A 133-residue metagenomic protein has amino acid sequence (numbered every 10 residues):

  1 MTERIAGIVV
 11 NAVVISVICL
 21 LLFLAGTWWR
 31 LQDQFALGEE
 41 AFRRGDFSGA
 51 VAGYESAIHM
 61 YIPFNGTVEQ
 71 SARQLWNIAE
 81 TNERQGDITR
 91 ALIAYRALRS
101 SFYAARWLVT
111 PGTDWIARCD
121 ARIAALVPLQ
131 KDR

Functional and structural regions predicted by a protein language model:
M1-A6: Cytosolic-side transmembrane helix boundary signature
I8-T27: Hydrophobic membrane-insertion alpha-helices, especially the h-region of bacterial N-terminal signal peptides
L24, L31, E69-R73, L92 (+1 more regions): Start-of-helix signal in alpha-solenoid helical-repeat scaffolds, especially tetratricopeptide repeats
L24, W28-F35, A52-G53, H59-Y61: Internal alpha-helical scaffold/solenoid segments in large eukaryotic proteins
R30-F47: Alpha-helical transmembrane signal-anchor/signal-peptide segments
F42, G53-S101: Extracytoplasmic/periplasmic/luminal assembly and interaction segments in envelope/secretory/respiratory proteins
F47-S48, I88: TPR-repeat structural position
G66-N82, R106-D132: TPR/TPR-like alpha-solenoid helical repeat scaffolds
